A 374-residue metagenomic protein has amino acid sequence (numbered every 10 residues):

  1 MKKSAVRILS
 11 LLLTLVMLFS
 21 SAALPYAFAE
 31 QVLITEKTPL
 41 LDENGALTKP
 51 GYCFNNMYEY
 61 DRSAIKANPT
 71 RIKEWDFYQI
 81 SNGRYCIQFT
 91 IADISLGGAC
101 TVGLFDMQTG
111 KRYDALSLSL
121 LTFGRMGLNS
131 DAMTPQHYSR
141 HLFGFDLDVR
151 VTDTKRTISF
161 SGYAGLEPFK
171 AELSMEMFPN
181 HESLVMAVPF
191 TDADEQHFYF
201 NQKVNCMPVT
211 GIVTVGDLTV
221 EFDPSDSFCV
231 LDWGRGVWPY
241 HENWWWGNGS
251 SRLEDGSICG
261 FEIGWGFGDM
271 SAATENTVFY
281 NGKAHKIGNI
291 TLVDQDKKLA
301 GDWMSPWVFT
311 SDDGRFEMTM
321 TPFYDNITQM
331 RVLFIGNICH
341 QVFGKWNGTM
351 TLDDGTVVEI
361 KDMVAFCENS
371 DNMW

Functional and structural regions predicted by a protein language model:
M1-L12: Bacterial N-terminal signal peptides that target proteins for export
L11-S21: Bacterial N-terminal signal peptides
F19-A29: Sec-dependent signal peptide cleavage junction
E30-W374: Structured soluble/peripheral alpha/beta segments that form catalytic or ligand/cofactor-binding pockets
